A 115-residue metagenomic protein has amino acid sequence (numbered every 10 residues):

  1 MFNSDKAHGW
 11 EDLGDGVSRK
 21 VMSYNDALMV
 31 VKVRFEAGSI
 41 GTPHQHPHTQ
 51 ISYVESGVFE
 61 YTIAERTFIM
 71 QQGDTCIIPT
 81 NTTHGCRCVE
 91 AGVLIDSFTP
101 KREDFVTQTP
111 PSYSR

Functional and structural regions predicted by a protein language model:
M1-A27, P110-R115: A short, N-terminal "cap"/entry segment at the start of jelly-roll beta-barrel domains of the cupin/DSBH fold
V31-Q45: Conserved short histidine dyad/triad with adjacent acidic residue
I40-G41, E60, C76, T80-G85: Histidine-centered metal-chelating micro-motifs
H48-F59, A64: Glycine- and acidic-residue-biased ligand/ion/polar-headgroup-sensing regions
E55, Q71-Q72, E90: A cytosolic small-molecule/anion-sensing beta-strand core signal
E65-T80: Short acidic-glycine-tyrosine-enriched beta hairpin
T80-D104: Ligand-binding loop in jelly-roll beta-barrel domains
